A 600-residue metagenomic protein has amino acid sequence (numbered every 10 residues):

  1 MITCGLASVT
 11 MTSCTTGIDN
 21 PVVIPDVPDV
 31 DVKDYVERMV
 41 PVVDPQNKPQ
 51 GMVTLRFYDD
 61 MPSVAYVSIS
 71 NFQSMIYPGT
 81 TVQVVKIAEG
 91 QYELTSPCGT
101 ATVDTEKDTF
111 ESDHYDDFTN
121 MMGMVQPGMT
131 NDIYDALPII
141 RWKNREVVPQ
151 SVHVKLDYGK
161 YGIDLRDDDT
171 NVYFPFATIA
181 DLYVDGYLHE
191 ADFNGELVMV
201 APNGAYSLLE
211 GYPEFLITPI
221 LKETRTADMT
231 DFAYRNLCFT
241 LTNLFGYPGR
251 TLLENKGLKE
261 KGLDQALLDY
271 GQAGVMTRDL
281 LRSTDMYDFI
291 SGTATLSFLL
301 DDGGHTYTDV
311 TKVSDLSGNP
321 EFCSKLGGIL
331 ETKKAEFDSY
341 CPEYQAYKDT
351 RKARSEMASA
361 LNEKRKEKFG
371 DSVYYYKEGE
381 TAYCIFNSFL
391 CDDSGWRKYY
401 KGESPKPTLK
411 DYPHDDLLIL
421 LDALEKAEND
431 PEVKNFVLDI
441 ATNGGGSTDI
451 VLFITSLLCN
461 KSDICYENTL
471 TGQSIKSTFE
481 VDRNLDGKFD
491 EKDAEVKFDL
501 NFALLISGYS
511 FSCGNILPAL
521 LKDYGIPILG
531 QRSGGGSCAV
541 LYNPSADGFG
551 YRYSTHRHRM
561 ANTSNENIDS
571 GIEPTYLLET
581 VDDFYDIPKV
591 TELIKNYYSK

Functional and structural regions predicted by a protein language model:
L6-V27: Bacterial Sec-dependent N-terminal signal peptides
N20-T54, K222: N-terminal low-complexity, Pro/Thr/Ser-rich intrinsically disordered segments that act as propeptides or flexible
T54-Y66, D169: Short, contiguous acidic and Ser/Thr-rich linear segments
V64-T80, V172-D185: Amphipathic, non-transmembrane alpha-helical segments in extracytoplasmic/periplasmic proteins
I76-D108, L188-N194: Extended intrinsically disordered, low-complexity coil regions enriched in Ser, Thr, Gly, Ala and often Pro
C98-T102, F110, H114-F436, T442-G444 (+3 more regions): Flexible, low-complexity junctional segments that flank or bridge functional domains
P213-T224, Y234, C238, T381 (+6 more regions): C-terminal "post-core" interaction segments
